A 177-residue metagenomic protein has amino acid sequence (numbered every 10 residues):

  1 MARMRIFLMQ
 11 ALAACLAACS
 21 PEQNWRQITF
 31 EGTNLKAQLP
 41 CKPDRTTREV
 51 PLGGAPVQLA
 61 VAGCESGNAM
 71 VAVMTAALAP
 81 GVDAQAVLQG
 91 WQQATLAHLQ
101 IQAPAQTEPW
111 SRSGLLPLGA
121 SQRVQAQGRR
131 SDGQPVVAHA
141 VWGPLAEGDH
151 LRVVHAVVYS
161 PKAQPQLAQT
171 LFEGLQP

Functional and structural regions predicted by a protein language model:
M1-A11: Bacterial N-terminal signal peptides that target proteins for export
C15-A18: C-terminal motif of bacterial Sec signal peptides marking the signal peptidase cleavage site
S20-E22: Bacterial signal peptide processing site
W25-Q38, Y159-K162: Short aromatic-glycine motifs in intrinsically disordered, low-complexity regions
G32-E49, Q176: Proline-anchored loop/turn motifs at beta-strand termini and strand-loop-strand connectors
K42-Q85: Secretory pathway targeting signatures of secreted, lumenal, and periplasmic proteins
P43-R45, V87-A103, E147-P177: Surface-exposed amphipathic alpha-helical segments
D44, R48-V61, A94-E147: Signature of long, low-cysteine stretches enriched in small and polar/charged residues
